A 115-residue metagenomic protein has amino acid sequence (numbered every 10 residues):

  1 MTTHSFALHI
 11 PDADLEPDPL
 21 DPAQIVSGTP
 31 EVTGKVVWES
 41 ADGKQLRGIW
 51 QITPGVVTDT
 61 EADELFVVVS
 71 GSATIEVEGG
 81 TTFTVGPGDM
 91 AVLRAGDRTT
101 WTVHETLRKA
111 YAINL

Functional and structural regions predicted by a protein language model:
M1-L46: A short, N-terminal "cap"/entry segment at the start of jelly-roll beta-barrel domains of the cupin/DSBH fold
E39-E61, R94-A95: Conserved short histidine dyad/triad with adjacent acidic residue
A41, V69, G79, A95 (+1 more regions): Short loop/turn positions at the edges of beta-strands in beta-sheet-rich folds
G48-I49, V56-E61, V77, F83-T84 (+1 more regions): Short histidine-centered beta-strand/loop micro-motifs that create catalytic or ligand/metal-coordination sites
I52, T60-I75: Short, conserved beta-strand element in jelly-roll/cupin
G79-A95: Short acidic-glycine-tyrosine-enriched beta hairpin
D89, A95-L115: Ligand-binding loop in jelly-roll beta-barrel domains
